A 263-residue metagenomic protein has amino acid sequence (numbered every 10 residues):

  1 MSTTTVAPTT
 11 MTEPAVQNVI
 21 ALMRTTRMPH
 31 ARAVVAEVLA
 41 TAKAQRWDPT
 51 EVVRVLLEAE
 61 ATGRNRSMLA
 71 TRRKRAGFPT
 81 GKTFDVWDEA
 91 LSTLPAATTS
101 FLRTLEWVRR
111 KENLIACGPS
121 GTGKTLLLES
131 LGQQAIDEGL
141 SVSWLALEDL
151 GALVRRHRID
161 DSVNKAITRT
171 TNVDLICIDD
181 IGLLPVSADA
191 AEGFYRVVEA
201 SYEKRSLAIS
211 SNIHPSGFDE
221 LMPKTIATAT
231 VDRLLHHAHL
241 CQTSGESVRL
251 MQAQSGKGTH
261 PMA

Functional and structural regions predicted by a protein language model:
M1-R32: Charged, compositionally biased N-terminal leader segments and the immediate start of the first structured element
I20, R24-P79: Interdomain "pre-motor" coupling segment immediately N-terminal to P-loop NTPase/helicase cores
V35, L140-S143, D149-A263: Replace "adjacent to P-loop NTPase cores in ATP/GTP-dependent enzymes" with "adjacent to NTP-binding cores
K82-R103: N-terminal pre-Walker A segment at the start of P-loop NTPase domains
W87, L128, A146: Conserved hydrophobic/aromatic pocket- or pore-lining residues that grip, position, or stack substrates in active sites
R103-K111: Phosphate-binding P-loop
K111-L127: Walker A/P-loop nucleotide-binding motif
E129-Q133: A conserved segment at the C-terminal end of the G1
